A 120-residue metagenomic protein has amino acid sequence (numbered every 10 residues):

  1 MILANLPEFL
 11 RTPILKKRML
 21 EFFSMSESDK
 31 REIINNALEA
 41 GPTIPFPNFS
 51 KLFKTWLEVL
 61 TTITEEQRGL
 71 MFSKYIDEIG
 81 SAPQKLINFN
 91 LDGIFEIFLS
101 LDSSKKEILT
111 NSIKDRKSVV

Functional and structural regions predicted by a protein language model:
I2-K16: Immediate post-signal-peptide N-terminus of mature secreted/exported proteins
L6-F9, S26-S28, I44-F46, I63-E65 (+2 more regions): Disordered low-complexity repeat/linker domains
I14-E78: Amphipathic alpha-helical interaction modules
S73-K85, F89-N90: Acidic, low-complexity, intrinsically disordered interaction modules
F89-G93, S104-S112: Long, charge-enriched amphipathic alpha-helical scaffolds and associated charged IDRs in eukaryotic peripheral-membrane
V119-V120: Conserved small/polar residues in nucleotide/adenosyl-binding loops
